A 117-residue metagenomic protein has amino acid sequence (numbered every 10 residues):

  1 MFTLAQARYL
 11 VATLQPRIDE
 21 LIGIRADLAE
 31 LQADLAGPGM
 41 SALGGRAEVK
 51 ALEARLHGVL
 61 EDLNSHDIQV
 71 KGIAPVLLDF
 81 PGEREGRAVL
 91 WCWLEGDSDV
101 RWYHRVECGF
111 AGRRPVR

Functional and structural regions predicted by a protein language model:
M1-A36: Long, hydrophobic N-terminal alpha-helical segment
Q6, S41-G44: Short amphipathic alpha-helical segments at helix-loop
R17, I24, L31, P38 (+3 more regions): Amphipathic coiled-coil alpha-helices
E20, E30, E48, E53 (+4 more regions): Glutamate identity and glutamate-enriched acidic tracts
L28-L31, L35-A42, V49, L77-F80 (+2 more regions): Short, surface-exposed, charged/polar-biased interaction segments
N64-R117: Glycine-rich, aromatic-bearing surface loops/beta-hairpins
